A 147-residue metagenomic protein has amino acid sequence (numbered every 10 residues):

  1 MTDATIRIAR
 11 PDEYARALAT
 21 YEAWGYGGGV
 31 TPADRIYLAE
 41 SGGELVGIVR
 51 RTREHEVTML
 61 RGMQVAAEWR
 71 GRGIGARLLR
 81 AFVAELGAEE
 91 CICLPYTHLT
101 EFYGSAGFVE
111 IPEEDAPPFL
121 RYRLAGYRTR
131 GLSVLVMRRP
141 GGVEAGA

Functional and structural regions predicted by a protein language model:
M1-T31, L38-E40, S133-A147: Short amphipathic alpha-helix that is part of the acyltransferase structural core
I8, L45-V46, E54, W69 (+1 more regions): Hydrophobic/basic alpha-helical segments enriched in Actinobacteria
L38, E44-R53, V57-Q64: Conserved beta-strand in the GNAT
V65, G71-A84: Conserved acetyl-CoA-binding loop-helix of GNAT-fold acetyltransferases
R72, A76, R121-S133: Accessory recognition modules or surfaces
E85-H98: Conserved GNAT acetyl-CoA-binding A-motif
T97-G126: Conserved active-site alpha-helix within GNAT-family acetyltransferase domains
